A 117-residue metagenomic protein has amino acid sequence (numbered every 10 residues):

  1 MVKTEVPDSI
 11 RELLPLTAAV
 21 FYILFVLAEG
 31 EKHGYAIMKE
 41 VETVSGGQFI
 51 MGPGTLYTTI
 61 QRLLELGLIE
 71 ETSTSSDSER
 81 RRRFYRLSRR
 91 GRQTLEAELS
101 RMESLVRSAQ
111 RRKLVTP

Functional and structural regions predicted by a protein language model:
M1-E12: Short, Lys/Arg-enriched N-terminal segment that forms or immediately precedes the first helix of a structured domain
R11-T55: N-terminal helix-turn-helix DNA-binding core of bacterial DNA-binding proteins
L56-L63: Basic amphipathic alpha-helical segments that dock to polyanions
L64-R81, R86: Beta-hairpin "wing" of winged helix-turn-helix
L87-G91: Accessory beta->alpha helical hairpin/"wing" motif in late/C-terminal subdomains of nucleic-acid enzymes
Q93-P117: Amphipathic alpha-helical dimerization/coiled-coil segments that flank or bridge DNA-binding/regulatory modules
